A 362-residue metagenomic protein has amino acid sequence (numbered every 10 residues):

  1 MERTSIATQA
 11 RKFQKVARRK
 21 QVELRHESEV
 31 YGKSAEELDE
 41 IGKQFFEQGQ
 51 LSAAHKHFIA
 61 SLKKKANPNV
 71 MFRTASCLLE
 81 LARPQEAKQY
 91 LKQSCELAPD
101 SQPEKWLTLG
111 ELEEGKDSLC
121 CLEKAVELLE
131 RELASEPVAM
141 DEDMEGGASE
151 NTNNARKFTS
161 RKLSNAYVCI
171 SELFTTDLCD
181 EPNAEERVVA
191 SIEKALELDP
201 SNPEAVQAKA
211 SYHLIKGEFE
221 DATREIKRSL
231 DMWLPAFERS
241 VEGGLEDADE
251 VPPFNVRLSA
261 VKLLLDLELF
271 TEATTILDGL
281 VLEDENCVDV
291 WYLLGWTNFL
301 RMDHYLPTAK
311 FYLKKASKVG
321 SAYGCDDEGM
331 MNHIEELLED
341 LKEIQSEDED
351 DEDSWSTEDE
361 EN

Functional and structural regions predicted by a protein language model:
M1-H57, K65-N69, L81: N-terminal leader/linker segments that initiate helical-solenoid repeat arrays
H26-E27, K65-N67, K92-P103, L128-L163 (+4 more regions): Flexible helix-coil transition and linker loops at the boundaries of alpha-helical arrays
K33-D39, N67-N69, D100-D117, K157-C179 (+4 more regions): Amphipathic alpha-helical repeat scaffolds of TPR domains
Q48, L81, L112, K116 (+5 more regions): Structural motif corresponding to the intra-repeat A-B loop/turn of tetratricopeptide repeats
L51, P84, G115, L119-L122 (+4 more regions): TPR-repeat structural position
A222-D351, N362: Structured C-terminal portions of repeat-based eukaryotic scaffold domains
